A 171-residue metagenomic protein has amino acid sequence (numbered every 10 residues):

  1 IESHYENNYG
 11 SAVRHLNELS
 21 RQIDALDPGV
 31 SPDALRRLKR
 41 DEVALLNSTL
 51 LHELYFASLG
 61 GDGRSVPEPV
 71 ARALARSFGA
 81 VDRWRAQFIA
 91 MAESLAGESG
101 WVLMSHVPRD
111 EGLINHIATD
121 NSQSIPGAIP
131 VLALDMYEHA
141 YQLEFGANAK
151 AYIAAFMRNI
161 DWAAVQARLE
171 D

Functional and structural regions predicted by a protein language model:
I1-D171: Feature for soluble, non-membrane regions of globular proteins
